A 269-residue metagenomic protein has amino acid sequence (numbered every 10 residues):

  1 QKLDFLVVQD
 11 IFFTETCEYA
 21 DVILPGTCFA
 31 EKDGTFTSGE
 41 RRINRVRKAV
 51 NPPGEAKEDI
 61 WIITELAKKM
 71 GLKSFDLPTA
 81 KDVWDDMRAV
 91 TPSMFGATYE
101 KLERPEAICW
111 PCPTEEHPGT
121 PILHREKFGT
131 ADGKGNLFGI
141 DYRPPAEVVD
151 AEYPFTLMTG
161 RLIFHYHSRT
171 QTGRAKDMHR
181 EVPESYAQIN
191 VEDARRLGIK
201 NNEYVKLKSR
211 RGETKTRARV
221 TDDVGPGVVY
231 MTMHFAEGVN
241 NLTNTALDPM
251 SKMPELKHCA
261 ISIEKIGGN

Functional and structural regions predicted by a protein language model:
K2-F5: A short helix->loop->beta-strand "cap" motif at the edges of active sites that frequently abuts
V7, V22-L24, A187: Hydrophobic/aromatic beta-strand patches that form the interior of the parallel beta-sheet core in alpha/beta enzyme
I11-R47: Flexible glycine/proline-rich, aromatic-decorated loop/lid segments
T16-C17, D33-G34, V46, F138-G139 (+3 more regions): Short helix/loop capping segments that flank catalytic or ligand/cofactor-binding pockets
N44, A151, K208-G212: Short strand-coil-strand connectors
P52-I108, T172-Q188, E192-N269: Long, contiguous, secondary-structure-rich segments that constitute the structural scaffold of globular domains
K81-D177: Long, low-complexity segments enriched in small/aliphatic residues
